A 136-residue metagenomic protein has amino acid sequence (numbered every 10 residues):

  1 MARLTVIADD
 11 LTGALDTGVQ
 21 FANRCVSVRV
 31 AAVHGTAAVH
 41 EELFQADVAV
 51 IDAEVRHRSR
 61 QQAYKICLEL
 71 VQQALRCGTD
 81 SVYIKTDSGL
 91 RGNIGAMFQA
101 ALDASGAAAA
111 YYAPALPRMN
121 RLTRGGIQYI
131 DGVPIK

Functional and structural regions predicted by a protein language model:
M1-R3, R29, V71-V82, T86 (+1 more regions): Cap/lid and interdomain-hinge subdomains that line or gate substrate/regulatory clefts in soluble alpha/beta enzymes
A2-K65, R121, G125-K136: N-terminal glycine-rich anion-binding loop in soluble enzyme alpha/beta folds
